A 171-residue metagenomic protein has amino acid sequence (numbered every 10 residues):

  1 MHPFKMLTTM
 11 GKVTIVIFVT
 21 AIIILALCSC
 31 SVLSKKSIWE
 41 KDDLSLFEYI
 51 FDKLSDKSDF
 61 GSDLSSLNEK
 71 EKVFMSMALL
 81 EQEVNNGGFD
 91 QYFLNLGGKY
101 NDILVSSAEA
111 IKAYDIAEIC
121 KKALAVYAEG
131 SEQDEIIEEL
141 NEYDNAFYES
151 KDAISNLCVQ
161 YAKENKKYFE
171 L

Functional and structural regions predicted by a protein language model:
M6-I15: Bacterial N-terminal signal peptides that target proteins for export
F18-A26: Bacterial N-terminal signal peptides
L33-N101, S107-L171: Extended, alpha-helix-rich binding/interface surfaces that flank or overlap catalytic cores and mediate recognition
